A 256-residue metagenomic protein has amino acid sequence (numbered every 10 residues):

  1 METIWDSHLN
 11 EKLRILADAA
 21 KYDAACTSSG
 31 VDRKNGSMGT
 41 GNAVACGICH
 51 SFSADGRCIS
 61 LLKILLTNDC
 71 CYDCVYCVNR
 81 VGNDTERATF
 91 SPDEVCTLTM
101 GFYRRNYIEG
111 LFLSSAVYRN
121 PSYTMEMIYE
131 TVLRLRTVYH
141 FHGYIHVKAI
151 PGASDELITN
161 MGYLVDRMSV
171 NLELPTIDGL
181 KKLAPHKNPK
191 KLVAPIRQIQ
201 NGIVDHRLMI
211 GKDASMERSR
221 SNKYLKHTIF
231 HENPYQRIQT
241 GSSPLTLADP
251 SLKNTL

Functional and structural regions predicted by a protein language model:
M1-D69: Flexible, acidic/Gly-rich N-terminal and inter-domain linker regions that tether and position cofactor-handling modules
A19, I64, R80, S115-A116 (+2 more regions): Fold-independent oxyanion-binding glycine-rich loops and adjacent beta-strand/coil segments at enzyme active sites
L61, C74, L113, V170: Conserved, mostly hydrophobic/aromatic
L62-L65, D93-R104: Short, charged beta->alpha transition segments
I64-D93: Canonical Radical SAM [4Fe-4S] cluster-binding loop centered on the CxxxCxxC motif and its immediate flanking residues
C71-D73, T89, F102-F112: Short, flexible active-site-proximal loops enriched in glycine and acidic residues
N79-T85, L111-P121, I145, L180: Short acidic, glycine/Ser/Thr-rich loop/turn "cap" segments at secondary-structure junctions
C96, R119-L256: Conserved AdoMet/S-adenosylmethionine-binding subsite of the radical SAM
